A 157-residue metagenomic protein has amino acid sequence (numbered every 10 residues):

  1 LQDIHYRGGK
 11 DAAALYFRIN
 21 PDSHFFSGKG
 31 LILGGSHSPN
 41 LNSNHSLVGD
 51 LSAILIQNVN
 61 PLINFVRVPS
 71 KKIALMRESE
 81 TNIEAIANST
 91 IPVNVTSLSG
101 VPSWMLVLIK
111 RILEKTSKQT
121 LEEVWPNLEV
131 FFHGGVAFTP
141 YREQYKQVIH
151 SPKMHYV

Functional and structural regions predicted by a protein language model:
L1-V157: Active-site phosphate/ATP/adenylate-binding loop shared across adenylate-forming ligases
